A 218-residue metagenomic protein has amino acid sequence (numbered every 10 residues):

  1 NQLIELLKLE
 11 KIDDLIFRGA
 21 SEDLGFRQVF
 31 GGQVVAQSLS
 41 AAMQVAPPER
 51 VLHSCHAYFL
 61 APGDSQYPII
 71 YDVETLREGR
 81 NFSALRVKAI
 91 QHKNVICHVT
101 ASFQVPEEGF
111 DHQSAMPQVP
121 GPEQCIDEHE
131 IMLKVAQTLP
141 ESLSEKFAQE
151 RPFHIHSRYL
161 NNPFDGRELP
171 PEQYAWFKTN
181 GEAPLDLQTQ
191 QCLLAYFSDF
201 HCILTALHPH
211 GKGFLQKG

Functional and structural regions predicted by a protein language model:
N1-G218: Terminal targeting signals and extreme-terminal segments of soluble enzymes
